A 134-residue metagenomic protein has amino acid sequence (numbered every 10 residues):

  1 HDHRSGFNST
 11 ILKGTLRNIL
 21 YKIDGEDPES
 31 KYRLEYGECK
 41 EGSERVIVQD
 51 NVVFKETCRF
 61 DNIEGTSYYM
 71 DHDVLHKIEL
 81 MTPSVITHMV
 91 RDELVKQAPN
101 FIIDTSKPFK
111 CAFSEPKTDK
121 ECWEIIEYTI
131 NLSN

Functional and structural regions predicted by a protein language model:
H1-H3, H76: Histidine-centered active-site/metal-ligand motif
R4-N18, K22: Short, conserved beta-strand element in jelly-roll/cupin
N8, P83-P99: A short hydrophobic beta-strand segment most commonly corresponding to one strand of the jelly-roll/cupin
N18-I19, H76-M81: Short beta-strand His + acidic residue motifs that chelate non-heme Fe in jelly-roll/DSBH and cupin folds
K22-H72: Short acidic-glycine-tyrosine-enriched beta hairpin
D73-H76, E93-V95: Short acidic/polar capping segments at secondary-structure boundaries
T82-P83, S106: Mixed-charge (acidic/basic) macromolecular-recognition segments
D92-N134: Non-heme Fe(II)/2-oxoglutarate
